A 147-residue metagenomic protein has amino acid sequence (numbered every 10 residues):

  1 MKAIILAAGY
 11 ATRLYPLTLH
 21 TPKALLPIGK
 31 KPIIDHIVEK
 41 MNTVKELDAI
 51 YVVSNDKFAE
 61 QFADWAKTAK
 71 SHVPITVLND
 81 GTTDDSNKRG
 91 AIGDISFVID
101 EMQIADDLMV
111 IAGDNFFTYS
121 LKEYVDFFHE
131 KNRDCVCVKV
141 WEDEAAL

Functional and structural regions predicted by a protein language model:
K2-I5, R13, P27, K31-V110 (+2 more regions): Conserved N-terminal catalytic core of the sugar/cofactor nucleotidyltransferase
L6-A7, V110-A112, C137-V140: Short beta-strand segments
Y10: Active-site glycine-rich loops that stabilize anionic/oxyanionic intermediates across multiple enzyme folds
L19-K23: Short alpha-helical oligomerization interface
L25, V77, D134-V136: Conserved beta-strand scaffold positions in the cores of enzyme catalytic domains, especially in NTP/NDP-utilizing
T118-L147: Conserved core of the sugar-phosphate nucleotidyltransferase
